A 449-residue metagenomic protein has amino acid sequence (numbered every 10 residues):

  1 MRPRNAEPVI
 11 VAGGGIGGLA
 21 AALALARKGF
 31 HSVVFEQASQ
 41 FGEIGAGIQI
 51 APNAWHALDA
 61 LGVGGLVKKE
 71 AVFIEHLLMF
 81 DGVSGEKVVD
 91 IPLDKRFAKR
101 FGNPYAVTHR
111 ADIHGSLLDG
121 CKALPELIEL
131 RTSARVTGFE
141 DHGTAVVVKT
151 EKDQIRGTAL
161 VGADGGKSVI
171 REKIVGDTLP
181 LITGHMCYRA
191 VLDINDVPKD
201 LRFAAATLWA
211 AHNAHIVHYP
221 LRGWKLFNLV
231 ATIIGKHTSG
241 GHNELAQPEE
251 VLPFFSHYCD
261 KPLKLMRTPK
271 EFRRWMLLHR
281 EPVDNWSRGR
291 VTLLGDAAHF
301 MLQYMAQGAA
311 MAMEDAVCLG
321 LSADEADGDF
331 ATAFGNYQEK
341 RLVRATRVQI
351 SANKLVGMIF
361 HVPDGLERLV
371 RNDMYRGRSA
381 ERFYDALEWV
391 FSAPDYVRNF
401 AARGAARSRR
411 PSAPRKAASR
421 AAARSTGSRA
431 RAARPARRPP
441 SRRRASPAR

Functional and structural regions predicted by a protein language model:
M1-E7, K69, M305-A306, L321-S419 (+1 more regions): C-terminal helical "tail/cap" subdomain of flavin- and related membrane-associated enzymes
R2-V9, A26, A51, W55-D193 (+2 more regions): Conserved N-terminal helical subregion
I10-S39, V161-G162, Y188, H218 (+3 more regions): Conserved mid-domain beta->alpha element of the FAD-binding
G65, I194-L201, T238, K261 (+1 more regions): Short helix-loop capping/hinge motifs at secondary-structure junctions, enriched in acidic/polar residues
K69-V72, E129, S256-E271, F330-G335: Acidic/histidine metal-binding catalytic segments
L181-G184, L201-A205, Q247, D260-M276: A short coil-to-beta-strand element that immediately follows conserved catalytic motifs
A204-S239, P248, L252-S256, L277: Active-site substrate-recognition segment that forms the wall of the catalytic cavity or substrate channel
R410-R449: Polybasic, lysine-enriched low-complexity intrinsically disordered terminal tails
